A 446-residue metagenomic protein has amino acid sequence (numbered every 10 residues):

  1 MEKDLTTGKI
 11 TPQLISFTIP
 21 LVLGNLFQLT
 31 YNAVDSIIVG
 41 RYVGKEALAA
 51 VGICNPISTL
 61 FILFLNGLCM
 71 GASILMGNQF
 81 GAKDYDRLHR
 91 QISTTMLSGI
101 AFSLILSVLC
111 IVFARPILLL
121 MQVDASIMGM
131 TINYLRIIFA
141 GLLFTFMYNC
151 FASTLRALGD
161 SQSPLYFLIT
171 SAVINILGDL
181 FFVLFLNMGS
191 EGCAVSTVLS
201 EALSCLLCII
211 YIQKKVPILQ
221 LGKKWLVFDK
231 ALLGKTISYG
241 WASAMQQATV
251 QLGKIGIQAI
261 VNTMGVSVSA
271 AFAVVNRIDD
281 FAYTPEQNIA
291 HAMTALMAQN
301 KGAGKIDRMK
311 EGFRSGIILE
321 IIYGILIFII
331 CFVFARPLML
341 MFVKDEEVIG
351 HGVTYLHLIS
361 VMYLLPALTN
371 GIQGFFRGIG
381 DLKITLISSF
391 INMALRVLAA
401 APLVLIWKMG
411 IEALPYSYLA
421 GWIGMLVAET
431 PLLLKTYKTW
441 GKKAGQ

Functional and structural regions predicted by a protein language model:
M1-T18, M76-G141, F185-W241, M297-M362 (+1 more regions): Short alpha-helical transmembrane segments in multi-pass integral membrane proteins
L5-V43, P56-G71, L75, I100-S107 (+6 more regions): N-terminal transmembrane alpha-helices
S16-D35, I137, Y148, S171 (+5 more regions): Transmembrane helical elements of multi-pass membrane transporters/channels
L26, T30-A49, L118-A125, F181-M188 (+5 more regions): Helix-terminus/linker motif at the lipid-water interface of multi-pass membrane proteins
V39-T59, S126-M130, S190-E191, L232-Y239 (+5 more regions): Interfacial/gating helices of multi-pass transporter permease domains
L48-V108, T145-P164, A271-A335, P366-G380 (+1 more regions): Small-residue-rich hydrophobic transmembrane alpha-helices
L60-L63, N175-L180, S204-I209, F281-T284 (+3 more regions): Hydrophobic transmembrane alpha-helices of multi-pass small-molecule transporters
C69, I137-R156, P164-A172, C193-C208 (+4 more regions): Short runs within selected transmembrane alpha-helices of multi-pass transporters and secretion channels
